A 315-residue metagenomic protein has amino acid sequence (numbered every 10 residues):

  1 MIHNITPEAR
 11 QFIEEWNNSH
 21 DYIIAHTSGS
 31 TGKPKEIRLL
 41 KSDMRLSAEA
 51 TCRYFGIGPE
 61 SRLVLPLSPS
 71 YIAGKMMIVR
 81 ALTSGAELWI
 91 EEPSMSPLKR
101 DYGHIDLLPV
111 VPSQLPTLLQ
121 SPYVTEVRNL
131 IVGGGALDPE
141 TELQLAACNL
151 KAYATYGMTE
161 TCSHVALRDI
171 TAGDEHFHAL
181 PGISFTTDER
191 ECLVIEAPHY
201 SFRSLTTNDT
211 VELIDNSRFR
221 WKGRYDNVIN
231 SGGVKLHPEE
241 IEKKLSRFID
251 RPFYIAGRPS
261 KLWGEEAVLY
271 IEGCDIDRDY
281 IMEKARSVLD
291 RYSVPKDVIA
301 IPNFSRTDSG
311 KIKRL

Functional and structural regions predicted by a protein language model:
E8-H26, P59-E60: Conserved pre-ATP/AMP-binding loop-to-beta segment of ANL
Y22-E49, G56: Conserved AMP-binding A3 loop
T27-S30, L63, I78, L108 (+5 more regions): Conserved S/T- and glycine-rich ATP-binding loop of Class I adenylate-forming
L39-L46, R62-T117: AMP-binding/adenylate-forming
L119-A172: Gly/Ser/Thr-rich phosphate-binding loop
S184-E212, R218, E272: AMP-binding/adenylate-forming core of the ANL superfamily
N208-S293: AMP-binding/adenylate-forming catalytic core of the ANL superfamily
L289-I312: AMP-binding/adenylate-forming catalytic domain of the ANL superfamily
